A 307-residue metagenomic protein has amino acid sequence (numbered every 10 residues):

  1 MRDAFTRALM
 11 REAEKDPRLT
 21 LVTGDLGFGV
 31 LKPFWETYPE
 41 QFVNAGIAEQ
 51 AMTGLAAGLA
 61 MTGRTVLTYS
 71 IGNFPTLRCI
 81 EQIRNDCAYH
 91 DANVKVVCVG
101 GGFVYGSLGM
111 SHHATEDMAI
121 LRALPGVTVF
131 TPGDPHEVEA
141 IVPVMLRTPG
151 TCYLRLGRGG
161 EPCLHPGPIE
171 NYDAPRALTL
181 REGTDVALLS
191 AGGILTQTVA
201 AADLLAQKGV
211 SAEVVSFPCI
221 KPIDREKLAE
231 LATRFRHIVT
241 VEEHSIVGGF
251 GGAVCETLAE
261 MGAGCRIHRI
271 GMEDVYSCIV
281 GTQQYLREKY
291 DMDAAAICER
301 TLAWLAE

Functional and structural regions predicted by a protein language model:
M1-R155, G160-E161, N171: Thiamine diphosphate
R2-D3, R18-E36, Y105, G157-E307: Thiamine diphosphate
